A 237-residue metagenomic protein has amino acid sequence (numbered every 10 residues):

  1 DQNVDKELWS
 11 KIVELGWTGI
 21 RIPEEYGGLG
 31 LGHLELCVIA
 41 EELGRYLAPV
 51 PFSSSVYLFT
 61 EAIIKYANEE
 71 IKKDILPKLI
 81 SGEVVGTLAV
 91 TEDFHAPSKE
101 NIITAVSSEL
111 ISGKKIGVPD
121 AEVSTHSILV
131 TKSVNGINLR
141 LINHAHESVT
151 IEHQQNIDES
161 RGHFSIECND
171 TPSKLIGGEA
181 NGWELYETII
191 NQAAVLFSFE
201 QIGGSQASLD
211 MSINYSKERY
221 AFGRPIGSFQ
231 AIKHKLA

Functional and structural regions predicted by a protein language model:
D1-E14: Short secondary-structure junction/hinge motifs that connect adjacent elements
D1-V4, G27-L29, E179-A193, L209-A237: Glycine-rich cofactor-pocket loops
K11, E35, Q201, P225-S228 (+1 more regions): Residue-level recognition of specific faces of alpha-helices
V13-K73, P77-S81, P119-H126: Internal helix-loop-helix
L31, V50-P51, I71, L76-Q206 (+2 more regions): FAD-binding core of flavoproteins
